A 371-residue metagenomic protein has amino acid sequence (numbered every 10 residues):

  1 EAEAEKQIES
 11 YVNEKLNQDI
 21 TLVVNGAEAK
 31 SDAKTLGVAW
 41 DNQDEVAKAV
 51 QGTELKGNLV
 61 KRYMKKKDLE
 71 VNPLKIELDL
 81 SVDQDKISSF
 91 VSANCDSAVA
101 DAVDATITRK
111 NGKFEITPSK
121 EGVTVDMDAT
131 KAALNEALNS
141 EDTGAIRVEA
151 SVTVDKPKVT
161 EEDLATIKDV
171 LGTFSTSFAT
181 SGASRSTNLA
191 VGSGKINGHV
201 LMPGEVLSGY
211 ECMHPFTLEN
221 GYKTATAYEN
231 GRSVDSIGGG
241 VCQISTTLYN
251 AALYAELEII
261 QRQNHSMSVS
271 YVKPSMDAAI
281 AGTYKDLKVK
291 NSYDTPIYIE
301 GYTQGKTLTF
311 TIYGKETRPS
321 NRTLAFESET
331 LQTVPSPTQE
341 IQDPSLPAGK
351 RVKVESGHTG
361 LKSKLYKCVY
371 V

Functional and structural regions predicted by a protein language model:
E1-G26: Juxtamembrane extramembrane loops of integral membrane proteins
E3-Y11, Q43-K65, V152-S177: Short N-terminal secondary-structure initiator segments
A4-E5, I87, L134, C242: Buried hydrophobic packing residues in well-ordered domains
Q7-I8, F90, T117, A133 (+1 more regions): Generic alpha-helical secondary-structure signal
Q18-G122, M127: Signal peptide-directed extracytoplasmic domains
A93, D101, T108-K110, E121 (+1 more regions): Well-ordered beta-sheet/strand-loop patches within structured domains
